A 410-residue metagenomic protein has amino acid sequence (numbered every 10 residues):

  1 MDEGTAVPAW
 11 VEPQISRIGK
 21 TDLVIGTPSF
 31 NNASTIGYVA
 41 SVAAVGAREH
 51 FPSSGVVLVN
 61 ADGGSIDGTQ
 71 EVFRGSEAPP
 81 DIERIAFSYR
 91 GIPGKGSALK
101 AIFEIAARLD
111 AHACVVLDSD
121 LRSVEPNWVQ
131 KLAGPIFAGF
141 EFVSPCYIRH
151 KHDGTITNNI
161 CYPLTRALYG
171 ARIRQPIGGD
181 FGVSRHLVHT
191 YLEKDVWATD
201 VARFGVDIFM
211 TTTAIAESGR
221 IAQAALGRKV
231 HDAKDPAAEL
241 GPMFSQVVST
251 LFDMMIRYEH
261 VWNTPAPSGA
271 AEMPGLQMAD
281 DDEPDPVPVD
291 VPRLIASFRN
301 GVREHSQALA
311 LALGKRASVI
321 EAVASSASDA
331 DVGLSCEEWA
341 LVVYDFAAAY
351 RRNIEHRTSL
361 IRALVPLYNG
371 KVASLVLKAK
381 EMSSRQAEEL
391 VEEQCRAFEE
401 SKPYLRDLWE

Functional and structural regions predicted by a protein language model:
M1-V45, E410: N-proximal low-complexity "stem/linker" segments adjacent to membrane-targeting elements
T27, P52-S65: Short beta-strand/loop segment that forms part of the nucleotide-sugar
V59, Q70-S97, R108: Conserved donor nucleotide-binding strand/loop of the catalytic core
A61-E71, L121: A conserved acidic beta->alpha catalytic loop
D110-R122: Short beta-strand-to-loop acidic/aromatic patch adjacent to the donor-nucleotide binding site
V124-C146: Conserved donor-nucleotide/metal-binding helix-loop-beta segment in metal-dependent transferases, i.e., the alpha-helix
D153-T250: Conserved catalytic loops of nucleotide-sugar-dependent glycosyltransferases that act on lipid-linked
S245-E410: Terminal low-complexity segments of carbohydrate-biosynthetic enzymes
